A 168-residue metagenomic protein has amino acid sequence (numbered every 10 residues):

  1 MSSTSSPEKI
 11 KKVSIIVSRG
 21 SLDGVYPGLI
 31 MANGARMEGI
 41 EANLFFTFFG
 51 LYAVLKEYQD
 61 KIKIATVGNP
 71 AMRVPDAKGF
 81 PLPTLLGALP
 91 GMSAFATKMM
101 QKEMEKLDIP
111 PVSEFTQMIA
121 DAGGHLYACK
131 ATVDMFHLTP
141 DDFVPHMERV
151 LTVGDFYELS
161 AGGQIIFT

Functional and structural regions predicted by a protein language model:
M1-G24, I30-N33: N-terminal glycine-/serine-/threonine-rich phosphate-binding loop
I15-V25, L55, E103-L107: Short, glycine-rich nucleotide/cofactor-binding loops
Y26-G39, L44: Histidine-anchored nucleotide/phosphate-binding helix
A42-F48, Y127-K130: Short internal beta-strands
G50-K63: N-terminal beta-loop-helix "entrance" segment that forms/cooperates in small-molecule cofactor or anionic ligand
I62-M100, M104, D108: A glycine-rich helix N-cap at a beta->alpha junction
S113-A122, Y127: A short aromatic-anchored loop/beta-hairpin motif
A128, D141-T168: Glycine-rich, aromatic-bearing surface loops/beta-hairpins
